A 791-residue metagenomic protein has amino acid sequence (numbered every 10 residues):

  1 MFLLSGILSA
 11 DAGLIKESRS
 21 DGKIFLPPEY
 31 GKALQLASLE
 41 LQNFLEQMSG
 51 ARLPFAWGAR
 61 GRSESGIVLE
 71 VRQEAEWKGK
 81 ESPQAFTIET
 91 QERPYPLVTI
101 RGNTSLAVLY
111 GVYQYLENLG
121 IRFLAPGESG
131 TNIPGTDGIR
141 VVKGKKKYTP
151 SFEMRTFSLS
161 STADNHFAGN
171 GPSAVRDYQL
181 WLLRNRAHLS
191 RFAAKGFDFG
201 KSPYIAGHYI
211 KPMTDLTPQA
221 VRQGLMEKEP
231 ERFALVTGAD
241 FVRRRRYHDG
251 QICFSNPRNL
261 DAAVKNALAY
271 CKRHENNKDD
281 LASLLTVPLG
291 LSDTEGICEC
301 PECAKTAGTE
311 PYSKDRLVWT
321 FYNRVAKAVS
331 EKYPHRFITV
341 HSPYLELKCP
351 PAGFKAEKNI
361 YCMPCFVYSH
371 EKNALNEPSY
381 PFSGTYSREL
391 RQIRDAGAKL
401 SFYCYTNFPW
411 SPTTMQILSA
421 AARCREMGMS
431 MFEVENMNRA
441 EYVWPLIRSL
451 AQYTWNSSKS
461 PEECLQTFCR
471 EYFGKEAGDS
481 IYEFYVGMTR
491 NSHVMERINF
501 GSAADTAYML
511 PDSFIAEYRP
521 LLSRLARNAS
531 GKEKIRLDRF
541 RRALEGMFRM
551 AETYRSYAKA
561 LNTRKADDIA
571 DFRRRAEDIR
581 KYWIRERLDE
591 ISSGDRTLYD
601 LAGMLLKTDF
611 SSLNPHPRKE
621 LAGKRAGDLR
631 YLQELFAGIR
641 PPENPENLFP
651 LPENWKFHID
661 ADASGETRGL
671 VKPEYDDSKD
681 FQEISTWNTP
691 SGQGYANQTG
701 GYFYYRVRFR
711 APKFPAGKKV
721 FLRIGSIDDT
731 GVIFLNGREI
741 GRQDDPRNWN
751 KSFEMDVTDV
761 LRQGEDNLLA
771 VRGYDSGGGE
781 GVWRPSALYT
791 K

Functional and structural regions predicted by a protein language model:
M1-L3, I7-T90, D137-K146: Acidic, contiguous N-terminal accessory segments
A37-E40, F44, G79-L285, L291-T320 (+4 more regions): Feature activates predominantly on carbohydrate-active enzymes
R258-D261, A269, P381-E483, G487-N499: Structured mid-domain segments that build the active-site/substrate or prosthetic-cofactor binding neighborhood
V340-Y368, P412-Q416, Y442-I447: Substrate-binding cleft/loops of secretory-pathway carbohydrate-active enzymes
C349-K358, P364-T406: Glycoside hydrolase catalytic-domain groove-lining segments
Y453-N644: Catalytic domains of carbohydrate-active enzymes that cleave complex glycans
L651-N654, I659-D662, E666-L670, Y675 (+4 more regions): An acidic-aromatic loop/edge-strand motif
D680-F681, G701, F709-N736, L769-V771: Aromatic-lined ligand-binding clefts that engage carbohydrates, nucleic acids, or primary amines
